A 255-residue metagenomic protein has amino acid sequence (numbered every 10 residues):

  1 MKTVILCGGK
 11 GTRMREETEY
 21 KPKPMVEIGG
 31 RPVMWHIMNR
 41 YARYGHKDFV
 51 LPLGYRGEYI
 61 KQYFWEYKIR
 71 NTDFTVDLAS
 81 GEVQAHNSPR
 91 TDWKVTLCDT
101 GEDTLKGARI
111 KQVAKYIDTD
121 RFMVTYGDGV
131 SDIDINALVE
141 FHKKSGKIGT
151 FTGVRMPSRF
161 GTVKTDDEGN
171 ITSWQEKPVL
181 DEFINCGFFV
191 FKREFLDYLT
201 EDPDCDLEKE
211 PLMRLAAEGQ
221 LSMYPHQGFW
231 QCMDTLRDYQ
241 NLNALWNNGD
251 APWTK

Functional and structural regions predicted by a protein language model:
M1-Q62, E66, L97: N-terminal glycine-rich phosphate-binding loop and ensuing alpha1 helix
M25, V163-T165, L212, M223: A structural signal for short hydrophobic beta-strand segments in well-ordered beta-sheet cores
H36, R109-Q112, P211: Well-ordered alpha-helical segments embedded in enzymatic catalytic cores
Y59-T165: Conserved beta-loop-beta/alpha segment of the NTase-like Rossmann-fold superfamily that binds/positions NTPs
R121-M123, V130, D134-K143, R155-S158 (+1 more regions): Catalytic-core segments of class I nucleotidyltransferases/pyrophosphorylases that form NMP-activated intermediates
